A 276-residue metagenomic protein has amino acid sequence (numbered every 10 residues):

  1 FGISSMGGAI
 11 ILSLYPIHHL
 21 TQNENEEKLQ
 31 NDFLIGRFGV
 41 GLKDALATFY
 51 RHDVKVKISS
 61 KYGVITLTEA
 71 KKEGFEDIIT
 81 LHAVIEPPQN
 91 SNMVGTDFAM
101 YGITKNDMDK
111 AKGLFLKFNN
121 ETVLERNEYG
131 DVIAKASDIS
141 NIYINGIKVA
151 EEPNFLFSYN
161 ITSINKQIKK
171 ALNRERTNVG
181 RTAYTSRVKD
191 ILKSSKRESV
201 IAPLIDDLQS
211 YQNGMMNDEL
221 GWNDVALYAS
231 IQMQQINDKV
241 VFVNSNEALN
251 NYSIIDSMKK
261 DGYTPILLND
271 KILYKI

Functional and structural regions predicted by a protein language model:
F1-G2, G95: A generic structural signal for beta-strand entry/edge sites
G2-T68: Flexible ATP-lid and adjacent glycine-rich G1/G2 motifs of the Bergerat
V54-K57, V64, T68-I276: N-terminal assembly/transducer modules of large multi-domain enzymes, emphasizing dimerization/partner-binding
